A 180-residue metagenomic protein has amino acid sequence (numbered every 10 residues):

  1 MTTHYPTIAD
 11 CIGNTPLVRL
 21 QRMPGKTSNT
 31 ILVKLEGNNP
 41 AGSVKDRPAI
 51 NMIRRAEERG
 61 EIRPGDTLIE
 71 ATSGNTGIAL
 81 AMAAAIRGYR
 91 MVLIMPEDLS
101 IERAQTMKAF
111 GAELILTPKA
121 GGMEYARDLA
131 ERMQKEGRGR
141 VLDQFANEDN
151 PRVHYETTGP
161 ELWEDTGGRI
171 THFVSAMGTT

Functional and structural regions predicted by a protein language model:
M1-T179: PLP-dependent amino-acid enzyme catalytic core
